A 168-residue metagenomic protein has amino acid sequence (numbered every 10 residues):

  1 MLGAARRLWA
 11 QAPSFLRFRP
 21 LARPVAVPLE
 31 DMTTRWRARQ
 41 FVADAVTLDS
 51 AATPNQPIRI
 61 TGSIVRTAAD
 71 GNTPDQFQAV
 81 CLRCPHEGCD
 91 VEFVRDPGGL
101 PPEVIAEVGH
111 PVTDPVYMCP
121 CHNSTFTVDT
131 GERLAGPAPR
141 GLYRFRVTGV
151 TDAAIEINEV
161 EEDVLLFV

Functional and structural regions predicted by a protein language model:
A5-E107, T148-V168: N-terminal pre-ligand scaffold of iron-sulfur
V112-V168: Short Fe-S-cluster ligation motifs
